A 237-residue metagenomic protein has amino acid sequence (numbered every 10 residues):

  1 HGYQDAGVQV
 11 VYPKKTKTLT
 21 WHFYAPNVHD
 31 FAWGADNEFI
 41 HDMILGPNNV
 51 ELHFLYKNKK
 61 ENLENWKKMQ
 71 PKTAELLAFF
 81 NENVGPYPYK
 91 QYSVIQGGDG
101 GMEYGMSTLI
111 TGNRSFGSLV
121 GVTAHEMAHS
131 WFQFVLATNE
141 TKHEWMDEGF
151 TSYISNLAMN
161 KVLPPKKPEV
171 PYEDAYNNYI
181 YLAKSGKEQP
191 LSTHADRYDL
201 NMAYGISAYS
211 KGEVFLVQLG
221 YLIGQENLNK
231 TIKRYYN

Functional and structural regions predicted by a protein language model:
H1-A124, Y153-N156: Hydrophobic helix-coil surface modules that form long, contiguous segments used for peptide/substrate interaction
N49-E51, G100-M102, H125-S130, Y181-A195 (+1 more regions): Active-site-adjacent bridging/hinge elements
N58-K68, L109, E140-T141, N201-G205 (+2 more regions): Second-shell loop/turn segments in exported
L63-A74, G117-S118, V122, T141 (+4 more regions): Soluble non-cytosolic domains of exported or imported proteins
I95, R114-S118, H194-Y204, V217 (+1 more regions): Active-site-adjacent structural elements in folded domains
L109-D174, I232: Zinc-dependent metallopeptidase catalytic helix centered on the HExxH motif and its immediate flanking segment
E148-V214: Acidic/His/Gly-enriched intrinsically disordered linker/tail segments that often contain short helix/coil "MoRF-like"
G205-N237: Amphipathic alpha-helical substructures
